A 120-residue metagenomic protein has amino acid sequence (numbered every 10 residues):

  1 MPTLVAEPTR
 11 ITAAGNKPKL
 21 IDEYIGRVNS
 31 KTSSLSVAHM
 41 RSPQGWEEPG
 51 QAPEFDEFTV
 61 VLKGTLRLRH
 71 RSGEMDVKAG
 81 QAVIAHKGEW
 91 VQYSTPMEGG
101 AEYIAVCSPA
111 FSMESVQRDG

Functional and structural regions predicted by a protein language model:
M1-S34, R41, P49, S115-G120: A short, N-terminal "cap"/entry segment at the start of jelly-roll beta-barrel domains of the cupin/DSBH fold
R27, E47-P53, H70, S94-P96 (+1 more regions): Short histidine-centered beta-strand/loop micro-motifs that create catalytic or ligand/metal-coordination sites
S30-S33, S42-W46, K63-L66, P109-S112: Short, charged/polar surface micro-motifs in flexible loops or helix N-caps
K31, K87-M113: Ligand-binding loop in jelly-roll beta-barrel domains
H39-S42, P53-L68, V106: Short, conserved beta-strand element in jelly-roll/cupin
T65-R67, E74, W90, G100: Structural motif
S72-G88: Short acidic-glycine-tyrosine-enriched beta hairpin
